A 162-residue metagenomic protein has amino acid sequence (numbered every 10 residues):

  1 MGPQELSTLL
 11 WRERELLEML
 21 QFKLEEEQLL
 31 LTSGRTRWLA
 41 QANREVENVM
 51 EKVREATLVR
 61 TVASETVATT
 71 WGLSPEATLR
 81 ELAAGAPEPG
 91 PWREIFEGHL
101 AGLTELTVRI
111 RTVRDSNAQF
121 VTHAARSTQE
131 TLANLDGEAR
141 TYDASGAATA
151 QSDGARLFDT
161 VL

Functional and structural regions predicted by a protein language model:
M1-A83, E88: Extended, charge-rich alpha-helical scaffolding segments
T78-L162: Short terminal interaction segments
